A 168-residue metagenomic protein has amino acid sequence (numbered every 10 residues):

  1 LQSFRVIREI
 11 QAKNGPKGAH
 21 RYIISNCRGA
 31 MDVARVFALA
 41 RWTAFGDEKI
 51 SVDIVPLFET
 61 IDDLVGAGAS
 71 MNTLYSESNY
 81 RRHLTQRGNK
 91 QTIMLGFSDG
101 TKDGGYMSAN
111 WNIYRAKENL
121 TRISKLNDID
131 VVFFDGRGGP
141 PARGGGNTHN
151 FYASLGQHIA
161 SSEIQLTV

Functional and structural regions predicted by a protein language model:
L1-K13: Extended, charge-enriched "interface" segments that sit outside catalytic cores
E9, G18, T43: Ligand/cofactor-recognition surfaces for anionic moieties
R21-I24: Short catalytic-loop micro-motif centered on adjacent basic/acidic residues
C27-R28: Extended, domain-scale alpha-helical bundle/helix-rich regions
T43-V168: Catalytic or ion-translocation cores adjacent to nucleophile or general acid/base/metal-coordination motifs in diverse
